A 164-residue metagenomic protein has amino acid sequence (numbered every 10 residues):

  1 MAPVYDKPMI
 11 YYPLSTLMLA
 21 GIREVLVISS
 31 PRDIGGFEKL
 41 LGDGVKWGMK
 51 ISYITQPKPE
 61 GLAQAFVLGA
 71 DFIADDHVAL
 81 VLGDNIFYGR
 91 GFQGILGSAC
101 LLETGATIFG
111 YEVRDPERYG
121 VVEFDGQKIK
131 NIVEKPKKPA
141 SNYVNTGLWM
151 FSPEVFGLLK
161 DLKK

Functional and structural regions predicted by a protein language model:
A2-L82, I86-G94, L101: Conserved N-terminal catalytic core of the sugar/cofactor nucleotidyltransferase
P3, Y53-T55, I108, N131-E134: Structural signal for conserved beta-strand scaffold positions within catalytic alpha/beta enzyme cores
S29, F124, M150-F151: A conserved hydrophobic position in a structured secondary element of the catalytic/binding core that shapes
K58-L62, D115-P116, K138: A short acidic, often aromatic-flanked loop/helix-cap motif at beta-alpha or helix-coil junctions that lines enzyme
L82-G83, F109, F151-S152: A secondary-structure boundary/capping signal
G89-E117: Conserved donor-nucleotide/metal-binding helix-loop-beta segment in metal-dependent transferases, i.e., the alpha-helix
C100, K128-K164: Catalytic-core segments of class I nucleotidyltransferases/pyrophosphorylases that form NMP-activated intermediates
R114-R118, E123-K128, K135: Ligand/cofactor pocket segment of small-molecule handling proteins
